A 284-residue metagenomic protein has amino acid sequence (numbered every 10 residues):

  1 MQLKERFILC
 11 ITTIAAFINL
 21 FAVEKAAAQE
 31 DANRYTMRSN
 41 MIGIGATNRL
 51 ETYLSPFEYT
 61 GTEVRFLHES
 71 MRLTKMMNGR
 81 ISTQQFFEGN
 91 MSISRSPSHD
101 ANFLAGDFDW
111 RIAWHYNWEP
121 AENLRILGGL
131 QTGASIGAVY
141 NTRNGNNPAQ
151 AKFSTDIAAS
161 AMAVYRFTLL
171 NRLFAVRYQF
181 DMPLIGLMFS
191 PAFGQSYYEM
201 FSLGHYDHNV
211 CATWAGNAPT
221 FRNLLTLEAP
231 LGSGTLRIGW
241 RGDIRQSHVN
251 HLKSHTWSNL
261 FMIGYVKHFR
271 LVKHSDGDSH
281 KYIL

Functional and structural regions predicted by a protein language model:
A26-Q84, L284: Short glycine/proline- and aromatic-enriched beta-strand/turn motifs that initiate or cap beta-hairpins
N33-N40, M77-Q85, E122-L130, F153 (+3 more regions): Outer-envelope beta-barrel architecture signal
I44-T52, G89-R95, T132-Y140, Y165 (+4 more regions): Transmembrane beta-strands of outer-membrane beta-barrel pores
A46, F66-M76, F108-Y116, L130 (+4 more regions): Residues on the lipid-exposed face of transmembrane beta-strands in outer-membrane beta-barrel proteins
E51-Y59, S94-N102, N144-A151, N209-T213 (+2 more regions): Extracellular loop and loop/strand-boundary signature of outer-membrane beta-barrel proteins
E58-L67, N102-W110, L124, A149-A159 (+2 more regions): Residues that define the transmembrane beta-barrel architecture of outer-membrane proteins
N146-S233: Outer-membrane beta-barrel transmembrane domain signature
W257-L284: Outer-membrane beta-barrel "beta-signal"
